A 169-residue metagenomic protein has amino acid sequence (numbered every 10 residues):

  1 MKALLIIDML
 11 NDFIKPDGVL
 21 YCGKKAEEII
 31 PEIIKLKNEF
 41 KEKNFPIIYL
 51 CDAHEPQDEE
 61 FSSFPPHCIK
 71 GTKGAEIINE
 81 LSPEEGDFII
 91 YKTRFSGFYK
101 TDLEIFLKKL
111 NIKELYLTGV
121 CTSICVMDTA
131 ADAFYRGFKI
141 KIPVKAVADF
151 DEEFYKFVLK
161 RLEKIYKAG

Functional and structural regions predicted by a protein language model:
A3, E32-K43, P65-G169: Active-site-adjacent betaalpha module
A3-F13: Acidic-leg catalytic submotif of subtilisin-like serine proteases
L5-I7, C51, V144: Active-site flanking residues adjacent to catalytic metal/cofactor-binding acidic residues
N11, K15, C22-K25, I33: N-terminal nucleotide/polyanion-binding subdomain common to many enzyme families
N11, K15, E55, T122 (+1 more regions): Short, glycine/acidic-enriched loop or turn micro-motifs at the edges of active sites
G18-A26, S63-C68: Short glycine-enriched, charge-decorated loop/helix-capping segments at active-site entrances that position
P46-D52: Short beta-strand segments at enzyme active-site cores
A53-P65: Early exported N-terminus immediately downstream of N-terminal targeting peptides
